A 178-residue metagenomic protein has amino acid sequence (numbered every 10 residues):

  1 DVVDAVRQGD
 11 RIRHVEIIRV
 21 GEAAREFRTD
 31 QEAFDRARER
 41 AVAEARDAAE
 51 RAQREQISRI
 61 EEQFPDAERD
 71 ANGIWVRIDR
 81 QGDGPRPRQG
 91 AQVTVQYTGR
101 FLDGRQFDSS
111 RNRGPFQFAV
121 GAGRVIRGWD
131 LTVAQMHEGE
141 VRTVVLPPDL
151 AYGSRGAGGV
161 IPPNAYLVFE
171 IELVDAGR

Functional and structural regions predicted by a protein language model:
D1-R178: Cross-family detector of peptidyl-prolyl cis-trans isomerase
